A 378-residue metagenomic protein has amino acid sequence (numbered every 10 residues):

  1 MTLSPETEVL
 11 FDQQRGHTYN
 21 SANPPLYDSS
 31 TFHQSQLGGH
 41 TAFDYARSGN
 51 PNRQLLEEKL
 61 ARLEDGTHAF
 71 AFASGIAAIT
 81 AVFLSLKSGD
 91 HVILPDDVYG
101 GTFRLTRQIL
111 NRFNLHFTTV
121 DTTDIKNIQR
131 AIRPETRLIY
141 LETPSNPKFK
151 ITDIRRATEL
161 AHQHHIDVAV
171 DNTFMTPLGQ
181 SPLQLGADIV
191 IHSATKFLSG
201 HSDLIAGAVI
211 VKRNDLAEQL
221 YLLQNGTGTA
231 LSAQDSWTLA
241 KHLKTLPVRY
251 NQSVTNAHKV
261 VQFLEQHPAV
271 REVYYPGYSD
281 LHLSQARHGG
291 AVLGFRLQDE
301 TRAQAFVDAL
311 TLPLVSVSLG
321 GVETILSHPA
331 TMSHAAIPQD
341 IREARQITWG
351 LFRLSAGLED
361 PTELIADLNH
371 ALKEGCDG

Functional and structural regions predicted by a protein language model:
M1-N50, L56-K59, F352-S355: N-terminal "arm"/small-domain region of PLP-dependent enzymes with the aminotransferase-like
F11, T18, A69-H267, Y274 (+1 more regions): Conserved PLP-enzyme active-site core in the AAT-like
Q13-Q14, S30-Q34, F174, K196 (+7 more regions): Glycine-rich beta-alpha junction loops
T31-T80, S85, G101-Q108: Conserved N-terminal alpha-helix of the aminotransferase class I/II PLP-enzyme fold
H116, R130, P134, R249 (+2 more regions): PLP-dependent enzyme catalytic core of the Aspartate aminotransferase-like
T227-G228, L310-G320, A371-G378: A common structural junction motif
E272-P276, D280-F352, A356: Conserved C-terminal alpha-helix-loop-beta "cap" of PLP-dependent enzymes that closes/shapes the active-site mouth
